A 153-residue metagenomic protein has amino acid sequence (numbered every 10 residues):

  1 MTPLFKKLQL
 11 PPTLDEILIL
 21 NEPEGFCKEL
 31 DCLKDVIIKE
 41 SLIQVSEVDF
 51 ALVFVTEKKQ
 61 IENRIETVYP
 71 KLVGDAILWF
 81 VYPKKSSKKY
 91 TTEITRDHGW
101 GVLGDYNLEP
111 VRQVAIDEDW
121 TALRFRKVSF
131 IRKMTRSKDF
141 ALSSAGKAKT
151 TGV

Functional and structural regions predicted by a protein language model:
M1-D31: N-terminal, charge-rich interaction modules
I37-V48: Short acidic low-complexity segments
A51-I61: Short, glycine-rich nucleotide/cofactor-binding loops
N63-G74: A short glycine-rich, Lys/Arg-flanked "PGG" loop and its adjoining helix->strand segment in the class I
G74-K84: Conserved beta-strand signature within the Rossmann-like core of class I S-adenosyl-L-methionine
E93-V111: Conserved Class I S-adenosyl-L-methionine
A122-F130: Conserved beta strand-loop-helix elements of the APE1-like EEP
S129-V153: Flexible, glycine-/basic-rich loop-and-beta segments that form/coincide with the SAM-dependent methyltransferase
